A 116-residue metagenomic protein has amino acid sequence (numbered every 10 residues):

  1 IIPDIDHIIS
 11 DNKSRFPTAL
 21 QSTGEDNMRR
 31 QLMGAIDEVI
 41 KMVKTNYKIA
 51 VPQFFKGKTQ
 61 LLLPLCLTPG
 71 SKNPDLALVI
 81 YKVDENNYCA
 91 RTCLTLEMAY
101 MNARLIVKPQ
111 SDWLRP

Functional and structural regions predicted by a protein language model:
I1-K56: An acidic, glycine-rich, mixed-charge low-complexity segment common to nucleic-acid enzymes
Q60-P116: Compact beta-sheet-dominated globular domain cores
